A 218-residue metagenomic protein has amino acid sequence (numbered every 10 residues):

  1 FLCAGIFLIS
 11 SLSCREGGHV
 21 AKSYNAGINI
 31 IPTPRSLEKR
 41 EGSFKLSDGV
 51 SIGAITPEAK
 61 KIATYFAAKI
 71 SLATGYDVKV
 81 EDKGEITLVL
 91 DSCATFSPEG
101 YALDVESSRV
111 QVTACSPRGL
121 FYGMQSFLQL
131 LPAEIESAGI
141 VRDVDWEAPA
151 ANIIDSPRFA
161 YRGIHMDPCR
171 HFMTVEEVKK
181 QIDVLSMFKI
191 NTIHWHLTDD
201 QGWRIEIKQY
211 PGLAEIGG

Functional and structural regions predicted by a protein language model:
F1-L2: Bacterial N-terminal signal peptides that target proteins for export
S10-S13: C-terminal motif of bacterial Sec signal peptides marking the signal peptidase cleavage site
R15-F159: Contiguous, structured surface segment used for ligand recognition
K60, F121, F172-V175, R204: Loop/helix-junction capping segments adjacent to catalytic residues or to phosphate/diphosphate-binding pockets
P157, Q201-G218: Aromatic- and acidic-residue-enriched carbohydrate-binding clefts of CAZyme catalytic domains
F159-H165: Glycine-rich, often proline-containing surface loops adjacent to acidic residues and nearby aromatics that form
M166-D200, I207: A conserved hydrophobic secondary-structure block that centers on an alpha-helix together with its immediately flanking
